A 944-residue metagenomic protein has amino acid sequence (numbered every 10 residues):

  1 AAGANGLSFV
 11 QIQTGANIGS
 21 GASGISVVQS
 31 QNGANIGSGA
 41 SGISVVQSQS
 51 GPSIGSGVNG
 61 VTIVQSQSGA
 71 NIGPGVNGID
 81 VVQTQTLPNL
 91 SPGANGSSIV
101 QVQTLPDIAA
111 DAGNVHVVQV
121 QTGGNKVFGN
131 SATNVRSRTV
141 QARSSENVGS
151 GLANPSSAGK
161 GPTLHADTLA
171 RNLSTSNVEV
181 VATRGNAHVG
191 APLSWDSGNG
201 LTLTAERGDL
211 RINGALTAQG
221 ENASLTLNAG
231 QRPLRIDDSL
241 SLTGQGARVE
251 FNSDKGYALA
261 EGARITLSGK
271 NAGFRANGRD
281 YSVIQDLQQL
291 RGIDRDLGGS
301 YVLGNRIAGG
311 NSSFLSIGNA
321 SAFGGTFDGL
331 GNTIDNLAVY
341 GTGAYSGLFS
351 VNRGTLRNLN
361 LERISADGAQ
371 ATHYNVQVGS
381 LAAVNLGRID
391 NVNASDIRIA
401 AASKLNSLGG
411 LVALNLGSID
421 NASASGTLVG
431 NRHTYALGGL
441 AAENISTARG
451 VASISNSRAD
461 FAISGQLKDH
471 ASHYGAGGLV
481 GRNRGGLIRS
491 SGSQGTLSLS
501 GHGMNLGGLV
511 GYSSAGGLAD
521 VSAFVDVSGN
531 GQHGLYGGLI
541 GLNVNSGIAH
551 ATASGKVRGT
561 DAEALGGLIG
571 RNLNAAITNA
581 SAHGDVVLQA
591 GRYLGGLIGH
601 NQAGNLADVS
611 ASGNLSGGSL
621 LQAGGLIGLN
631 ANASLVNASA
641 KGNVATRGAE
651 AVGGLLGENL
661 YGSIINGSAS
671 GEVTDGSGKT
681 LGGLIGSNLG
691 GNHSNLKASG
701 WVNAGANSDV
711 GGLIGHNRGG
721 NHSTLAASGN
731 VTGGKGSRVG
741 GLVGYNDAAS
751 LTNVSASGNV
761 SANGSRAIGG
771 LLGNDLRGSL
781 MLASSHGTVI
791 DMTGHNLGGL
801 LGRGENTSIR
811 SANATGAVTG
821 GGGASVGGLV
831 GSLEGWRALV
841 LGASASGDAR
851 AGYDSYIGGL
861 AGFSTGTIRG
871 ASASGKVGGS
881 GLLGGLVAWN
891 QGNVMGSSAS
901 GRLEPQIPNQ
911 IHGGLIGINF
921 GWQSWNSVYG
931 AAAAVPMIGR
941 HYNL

Functional and structural regions predicted by a protein language model:
A1-G3: Sec-dependent, cleavable N-terminal signal peptides
L7-T86, L90, A94: Long, intrinsically disordered low-complexity tandem-repeat segments
V61, G73, N77, G96-S97 (+1 more regions): Surface-exposed repetitive/solenoidal architectures
